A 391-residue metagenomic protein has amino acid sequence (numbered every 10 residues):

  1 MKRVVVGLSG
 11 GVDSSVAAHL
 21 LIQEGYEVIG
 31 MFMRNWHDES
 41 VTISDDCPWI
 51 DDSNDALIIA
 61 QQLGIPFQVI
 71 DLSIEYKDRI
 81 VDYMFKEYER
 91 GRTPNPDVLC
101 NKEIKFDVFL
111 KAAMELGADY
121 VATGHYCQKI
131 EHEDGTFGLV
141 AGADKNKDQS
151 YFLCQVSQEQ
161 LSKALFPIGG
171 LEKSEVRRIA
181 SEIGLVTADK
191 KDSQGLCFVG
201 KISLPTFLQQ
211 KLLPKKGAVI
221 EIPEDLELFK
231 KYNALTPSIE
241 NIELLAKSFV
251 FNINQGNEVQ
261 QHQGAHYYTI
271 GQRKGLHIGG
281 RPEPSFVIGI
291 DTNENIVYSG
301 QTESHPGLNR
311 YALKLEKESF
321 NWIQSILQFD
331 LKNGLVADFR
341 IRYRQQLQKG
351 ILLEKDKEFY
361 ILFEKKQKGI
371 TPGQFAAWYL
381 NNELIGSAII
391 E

Functional and structural regions predicted by a protein language model:
M1-Q155, L165, K173-E182, V287 (+1 more regions): ATP-dependent adenylation/nucleotidyltransferase module used to activate substrates
G124-C127, G138-E391: AMP-forming adenylation/ATP pyrophosphatase catalytic core
